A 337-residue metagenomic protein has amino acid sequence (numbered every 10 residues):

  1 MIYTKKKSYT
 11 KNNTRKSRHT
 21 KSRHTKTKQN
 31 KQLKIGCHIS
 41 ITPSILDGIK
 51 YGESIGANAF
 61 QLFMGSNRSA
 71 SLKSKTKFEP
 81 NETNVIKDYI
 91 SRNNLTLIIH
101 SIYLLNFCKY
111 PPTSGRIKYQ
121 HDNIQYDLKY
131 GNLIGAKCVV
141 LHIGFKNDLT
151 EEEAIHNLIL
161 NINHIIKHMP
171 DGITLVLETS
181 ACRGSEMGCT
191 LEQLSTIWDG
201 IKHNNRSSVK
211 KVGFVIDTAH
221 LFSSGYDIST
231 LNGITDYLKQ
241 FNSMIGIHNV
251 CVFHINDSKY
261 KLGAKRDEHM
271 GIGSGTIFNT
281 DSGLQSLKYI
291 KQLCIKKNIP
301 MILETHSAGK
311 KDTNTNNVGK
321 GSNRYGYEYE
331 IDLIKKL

Functional and structural regions predicted by a protein language model:
K11, R18, R23-S101, F107 (+1 more regions): N-terminal pre-domain/capping segments
K34-I39, N58-L62, L97-S101, V139-L141 (+4 more regions): Hydrophobic faces of well-ordered beta-strands that scaffold small-molecule active sites in alpha/beta enzyme cores
H38-T42, G65-N67, I102-L104, G144-K146 (+4 more regions): Active-site beta-loop-alpha junctions enriched in small/polar residues
K50-A57, T76-I98, Q125-G135, I165-D171 (+3 more regions): Acidic (Asp/Glu)-rich catalytic clusters
T76-E82, H121-I124, I155-L160, T190-L194 (+2 more regions): Charged helix-capping and loop-helix junction motifs
S91-R92, N106-G213, G326: Active-site acidic/histidine proton-transfer and metal-coordination neighborhood in alpha/beta enzyme cores
H164-I272: Acidic/histidine-rich catalytic cores of soluble enzymes
D312-L337: C-terminal helical cap(s) of enzyme catalytic domains, especially alpha/beta-barrels
